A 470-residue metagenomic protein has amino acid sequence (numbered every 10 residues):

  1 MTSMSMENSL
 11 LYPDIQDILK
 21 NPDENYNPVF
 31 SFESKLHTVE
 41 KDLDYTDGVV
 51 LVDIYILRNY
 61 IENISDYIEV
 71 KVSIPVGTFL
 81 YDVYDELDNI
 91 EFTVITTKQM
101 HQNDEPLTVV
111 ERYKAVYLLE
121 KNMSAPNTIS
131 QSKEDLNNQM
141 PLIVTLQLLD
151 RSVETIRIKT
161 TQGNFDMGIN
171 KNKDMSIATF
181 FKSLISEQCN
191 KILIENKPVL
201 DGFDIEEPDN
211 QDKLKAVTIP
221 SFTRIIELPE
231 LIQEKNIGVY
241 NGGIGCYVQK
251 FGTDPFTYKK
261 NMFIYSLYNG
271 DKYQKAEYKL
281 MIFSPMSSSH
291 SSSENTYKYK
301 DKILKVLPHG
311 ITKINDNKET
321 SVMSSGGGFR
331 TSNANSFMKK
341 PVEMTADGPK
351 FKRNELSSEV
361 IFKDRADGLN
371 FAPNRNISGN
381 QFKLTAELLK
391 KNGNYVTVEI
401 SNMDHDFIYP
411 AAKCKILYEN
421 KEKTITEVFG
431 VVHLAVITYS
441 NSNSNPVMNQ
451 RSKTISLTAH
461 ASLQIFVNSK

Functional and structural regions predicted by a protein language model:
M1-R58: Polar/acidic, low-complexity leader/linker segments enriched in S/T/G and N/D
Q16, D47, V52-D53, Y81 (+3 more regions): Acidic, Ser/Thr- and Gly-enriched intrinsically disordered low-complexity segments
K35-I61, R112-N137, L434-P446: Short amphipathic beta-strand and strand-loop transition segments with alternating hydrophobic
I61-T78, V83, F283-K470: An acidic/polar, Gly/Ser/Thr-rich interaction patch typically located in mid-to-C-terminal regions of proteins
P75, I95-T97, V116-S124, L149-V153 (+4 more regions): Solvent-exposed coil/turn segments that connect beta secondary-structure elements in extracytoplasmic/periplasmic
N89-D201: Surface-exposed cap/loop segments at beta↔alpha junctions
N170-V199, F222-K235, S284-N317, V322-M323: Polar, S/T/G-rich
L200-L304: Short beta-strand-centered interaction patches in the first periplasmic/extracellular domains of large envelope
